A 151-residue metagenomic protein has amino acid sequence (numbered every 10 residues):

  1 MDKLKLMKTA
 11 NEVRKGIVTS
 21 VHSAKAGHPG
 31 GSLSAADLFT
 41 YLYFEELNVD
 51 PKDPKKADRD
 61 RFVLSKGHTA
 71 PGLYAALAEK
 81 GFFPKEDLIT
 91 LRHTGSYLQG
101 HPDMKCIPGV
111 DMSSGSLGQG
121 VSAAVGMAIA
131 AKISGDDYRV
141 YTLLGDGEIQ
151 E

Functional and structural regions predicted by a protein language model:
M1-V13: N-terminal hydrophobic or amphipathic helices/low-complexity stretches enriched in small/hydrophobic/Pro/Gly
A10-A26: N-terminal capping segment at the start of a domain
I17-V21, S32-E151: Cofactor-binding active-site loop characterized by glycine-rich and histidine/acidic residues
